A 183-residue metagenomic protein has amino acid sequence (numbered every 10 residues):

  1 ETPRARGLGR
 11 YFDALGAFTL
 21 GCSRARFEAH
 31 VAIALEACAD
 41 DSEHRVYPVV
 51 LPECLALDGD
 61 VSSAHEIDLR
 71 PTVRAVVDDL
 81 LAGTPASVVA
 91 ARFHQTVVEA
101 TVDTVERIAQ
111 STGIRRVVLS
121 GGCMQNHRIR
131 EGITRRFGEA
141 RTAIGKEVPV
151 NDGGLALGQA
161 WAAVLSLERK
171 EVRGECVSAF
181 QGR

Functional and structural regions predicted by a protein language model:
E1-I114, R128-T134: A contiguous, well-structured pocket-lining segment that forms one wall/lid of small-molecule binding clefts in soluble
A5-R10, L119, T142-G145: General beta-strand structural signal in soluble alpha/beta enzymes
A14, Q125-R128, V150-G153: Flexible loop/turn segments at secondary-structure boundaries
F18, T104-S111, R136-A143, A160-L167: Hydrophobic alpha-helical segments
A90, H94, G122, K146: Glycine- and other small-residue-rich loops at beta-strand/loop junctions that grip anionic moieties
S111-C123: Short glycine-rich phosphate-binding loop at a beta-alpha junction
R115-V117, I133-L155: Conserved phosphate-binding/catalytic loops in two-lobed NTP-binding clefts
A160-R183: Acidic, glycine/GT-rich loop-and beta-edge segments that sit at the periphery of enzyme/chaperone cores
